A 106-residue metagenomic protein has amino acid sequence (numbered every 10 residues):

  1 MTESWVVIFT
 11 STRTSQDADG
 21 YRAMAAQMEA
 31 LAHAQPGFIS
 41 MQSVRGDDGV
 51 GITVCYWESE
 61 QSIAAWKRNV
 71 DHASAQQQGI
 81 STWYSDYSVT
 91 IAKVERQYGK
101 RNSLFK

Functional and structural regions predicted by a protein language model:
M1-G51, E60-R68, Y84-K106: Short S/T/G/P-rich N-terminal loop/turn motif that feeds into the first structured element of a domain
Q76-G79, W83-D86: Short arginine-rich
